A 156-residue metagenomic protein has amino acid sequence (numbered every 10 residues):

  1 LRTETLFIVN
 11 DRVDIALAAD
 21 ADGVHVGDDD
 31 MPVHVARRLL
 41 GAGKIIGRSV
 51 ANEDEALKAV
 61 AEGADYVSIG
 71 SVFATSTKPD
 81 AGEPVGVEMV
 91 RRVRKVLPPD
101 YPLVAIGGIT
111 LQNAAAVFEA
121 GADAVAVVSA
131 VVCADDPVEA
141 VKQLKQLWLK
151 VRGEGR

Functional and structural regions predicted by a protein language model:
L1-V9, M31-N52, D80-A105, L111 (+1 more regions): Alpha-helix-loop-beta-strand connector modules within alpha/beta enzyme cores
T3, R12-I15, A19-G23, E53-A74 (+2 more regions): Alpha/beta enzyme core
I8-V9, H25, R48, A124 (+1 more regions): Conserved SAM-binding loop
A21, H25, I45, Y66-S68 (+3 more regions): Short glycine/serine/threonine-biased micro-segments
A21-D22, L39, G63, G82-E83 (+4 more regions): Short amphipathic alpha-helical patches
D28-V35, S68-A81, L111-L144: Glycine-rich phosphate-binding active-site loops on the catalytic face of alpha/beta enzymes
